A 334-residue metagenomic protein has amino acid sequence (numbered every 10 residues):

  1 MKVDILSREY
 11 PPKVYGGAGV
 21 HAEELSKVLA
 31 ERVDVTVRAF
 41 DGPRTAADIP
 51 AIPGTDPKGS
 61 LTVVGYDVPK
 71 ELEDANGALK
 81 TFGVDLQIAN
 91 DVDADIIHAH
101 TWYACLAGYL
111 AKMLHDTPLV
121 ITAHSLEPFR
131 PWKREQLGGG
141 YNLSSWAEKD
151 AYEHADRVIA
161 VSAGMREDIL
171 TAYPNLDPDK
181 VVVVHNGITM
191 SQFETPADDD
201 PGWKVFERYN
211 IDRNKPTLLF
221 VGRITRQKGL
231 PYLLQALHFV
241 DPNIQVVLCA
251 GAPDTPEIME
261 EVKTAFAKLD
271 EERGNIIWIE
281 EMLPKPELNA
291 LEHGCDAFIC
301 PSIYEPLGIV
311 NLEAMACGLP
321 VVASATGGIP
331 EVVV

Functional and structural regions predicted by a protein language model:
M1-I52: N-terminal subdomain of nucleotide-sugar transferases
V20, P216-F220, T225-F239: A conserved mid-protein helix/loop that constitutes part of the nucleotide-sugar donor-binding site
T117-P118, P128-D150, E167: Nucleotide-sugar donor phosphate/pyrophosphate-binding loop at the beta->alpha transition of glycosyltransferases
G164, G187: Carbohydrate-associated surface elements
A250, M259-M282, P286: Nucleotide-activated donor-binding/catalytic signature segment of Leloir-type glycosyltransferases, i.e., the conserved
N289-C295: Short alpha-helical donor nucleotide-sugar binding micro-motif in glycosyltransferases
I303: Aromatic "clamp/platform" in nucleotide-sugar-dependent glycosyltransferases that forms part of the donor/acceptor
P320-A323, V333: Short hydrophobic beta-strand element within catalytic cores of glycosyltransferases and related nucleotide-activated
